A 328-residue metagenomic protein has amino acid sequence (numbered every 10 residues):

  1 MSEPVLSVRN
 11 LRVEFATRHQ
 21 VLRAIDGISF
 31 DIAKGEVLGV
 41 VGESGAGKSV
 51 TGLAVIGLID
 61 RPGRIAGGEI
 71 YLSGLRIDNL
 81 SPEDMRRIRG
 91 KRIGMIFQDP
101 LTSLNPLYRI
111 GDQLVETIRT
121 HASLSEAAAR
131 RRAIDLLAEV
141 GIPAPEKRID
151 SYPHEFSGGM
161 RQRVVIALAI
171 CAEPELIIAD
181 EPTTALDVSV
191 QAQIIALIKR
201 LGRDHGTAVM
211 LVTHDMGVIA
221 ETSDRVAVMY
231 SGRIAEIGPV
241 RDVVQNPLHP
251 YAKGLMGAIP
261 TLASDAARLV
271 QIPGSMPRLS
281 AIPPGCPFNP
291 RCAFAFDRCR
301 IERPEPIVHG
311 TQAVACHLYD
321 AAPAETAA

Functional and structural regions predicted by a protein language model:
S2-V5, E14-G27, L58-I65, S81-D84 (+3 more regions): A short, flexible loop at the N-terminus of ABC-type nucleotide-binding domains that lies
E3-P4, P143-K147, I237-A328: Short catalytic/signature loops enriched in Gly
E43, G57, E83, E173 (+2 more regions): P-loop NTP-binding/switch modules centered on Walker-like glycine-rich loops
I65-R76: Conserved ABC transporter NBD signature motif
L75-R76, A128-K147, M256-G257: Conserved ABC ATPase "signature" region
S151-F156, M160: Conserved ABC ATPase signature
